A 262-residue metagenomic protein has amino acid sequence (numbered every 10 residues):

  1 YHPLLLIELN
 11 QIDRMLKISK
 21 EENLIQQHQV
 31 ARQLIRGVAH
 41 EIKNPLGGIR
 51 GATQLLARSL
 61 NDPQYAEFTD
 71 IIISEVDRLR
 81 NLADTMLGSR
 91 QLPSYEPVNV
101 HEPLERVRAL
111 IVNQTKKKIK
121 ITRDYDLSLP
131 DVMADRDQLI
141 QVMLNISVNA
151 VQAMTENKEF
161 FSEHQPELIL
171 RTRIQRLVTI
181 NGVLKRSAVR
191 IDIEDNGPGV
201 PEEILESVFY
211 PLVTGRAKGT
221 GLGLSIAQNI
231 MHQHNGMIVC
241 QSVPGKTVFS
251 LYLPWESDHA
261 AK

Functional and structural regions predicted by a protein language model:
K17-H40, P211: Conserved HAMP-HisKA connector
E96-R108, R171: A conserved beta-strand-to-alpha-helix junction within the catalytic ATP-binding
K118-P130, Q175: Conserved catalytic submotifs in the C-terminal HATPase_c
V151-V189: ATP-lid-like helix-loop hinge signature
R186-A188, V200-P211: Short conserved segment of the HATPase_c
G223, A227: Short alpha-helical Gxxx[C/S/T] motif in the catalytic ATP-binding
